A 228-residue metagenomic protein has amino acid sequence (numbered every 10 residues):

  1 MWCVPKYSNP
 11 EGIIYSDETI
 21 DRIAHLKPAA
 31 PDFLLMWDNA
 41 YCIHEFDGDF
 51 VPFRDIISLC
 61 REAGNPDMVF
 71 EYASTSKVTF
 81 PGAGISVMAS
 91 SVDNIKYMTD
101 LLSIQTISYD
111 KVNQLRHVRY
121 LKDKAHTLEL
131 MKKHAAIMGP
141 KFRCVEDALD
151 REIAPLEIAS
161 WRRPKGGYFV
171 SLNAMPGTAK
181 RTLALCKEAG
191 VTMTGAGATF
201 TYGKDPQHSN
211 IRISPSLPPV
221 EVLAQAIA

Functional and structural regions predicted by a protein language model:
W2-P5, M36-N39, A73, A89 (+2 more regions): Short beta-strand segments
K6-N9, Y41-I43, S76-T79, V92-I95 (+5 more regions): Short, solvent-exposed loop/turn segments at secondary-structure junctions
S8, I13-L34, N39-P81: Active-site pre-lysine segment of PLP-dependent enzymes
D32, R119-L130, D150, P155 (+2 more regions): Inter-domain helical "communication" segments and dimerization helices that couple sensory or membrane-embedded modules
R61-G139: Conserved core segment of the aminotransferase class I/II
N65, E188, G203-A228: PLP-dependent enzyme catalytic core of the Aspartate aminotransferase-like
I95, T99, F169-R212: Conserved C-terminal alpha-helix-loop-beta "cap" of PLP-dependent enzymes that closes/shapes the active-site mouth
K132-E146, I158-N173, K187: Conserved glycine-rich beta-strand-loop-beta hairpin in the small C-terminal domain of fold type I
